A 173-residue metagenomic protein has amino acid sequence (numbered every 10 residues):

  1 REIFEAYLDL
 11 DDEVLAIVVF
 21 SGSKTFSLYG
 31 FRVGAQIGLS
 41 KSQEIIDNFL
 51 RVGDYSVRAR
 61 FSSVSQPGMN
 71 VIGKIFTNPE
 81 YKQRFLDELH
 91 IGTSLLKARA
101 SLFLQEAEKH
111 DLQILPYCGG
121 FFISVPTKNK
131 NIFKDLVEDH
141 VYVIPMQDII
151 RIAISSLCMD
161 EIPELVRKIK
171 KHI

Functional and structural regions predicted by a protein language model:
R1-E5, A16: Conserved PLP phosphate-binding loop immediately N-terminal to the Schiff-base lysine helix in PLP-dependent enzymes
D9-T93: Conserved core segment of the aminotransferase class I/II
D12, K130-I173: PLP-dependent enzyme catalytic core of the Aspartate aminotransferase-like
V19, Q113-C118, V143-M146: Short beta-strand
S23-T25, K41, F121, D148-I150 (+1 more regions): Short, solvent-exposed loop/turn segments at secondary-structure junctions
V64, L95, R99, E161: Soluble or luminal CAZymes and related metallo-dependent hydrolases
F85-V137, S156: Conserved PLP-binding catalytic core of the aspartate aminotransferase-like
